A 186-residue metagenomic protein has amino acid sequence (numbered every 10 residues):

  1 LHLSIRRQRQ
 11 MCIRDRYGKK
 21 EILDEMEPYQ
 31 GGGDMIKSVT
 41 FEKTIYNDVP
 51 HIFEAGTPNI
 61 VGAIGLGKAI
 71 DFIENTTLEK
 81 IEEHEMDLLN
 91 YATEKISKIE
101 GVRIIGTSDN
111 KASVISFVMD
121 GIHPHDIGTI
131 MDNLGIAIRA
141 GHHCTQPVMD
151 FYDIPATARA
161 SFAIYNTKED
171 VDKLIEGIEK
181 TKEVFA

Functional and structural regions predicted by a protein language model:
L1-R9, I13: Single conserved hydrophobic/aromatic residue that forms the stacking wall/gate of nucleotide- or nucleobase-binding
Q10, Y17-H84, N90: Active-site C-terminal subdomain of aminotransferase-like
P50, A112-V114, P155-R159: Short, solvent-exposed beta-strand edge segments and adjacent coil->beta transition regions
A55, S116, A163: Glycine- and other small-residue-rich loops at beta-strand/loop junctions that grip anionic moieties
G62, G67, G128, N133 (+2 more regions): PLP-dependent enzyme catalytic core of the Aspartate aminotransferase-like
M86, N90, G101-H143, Y152: Conserved PLP-binding catalytic core of the aspartate aminotransferase-like
I96-I99: Acidic-histidine catalytic/liganding microenvironments
